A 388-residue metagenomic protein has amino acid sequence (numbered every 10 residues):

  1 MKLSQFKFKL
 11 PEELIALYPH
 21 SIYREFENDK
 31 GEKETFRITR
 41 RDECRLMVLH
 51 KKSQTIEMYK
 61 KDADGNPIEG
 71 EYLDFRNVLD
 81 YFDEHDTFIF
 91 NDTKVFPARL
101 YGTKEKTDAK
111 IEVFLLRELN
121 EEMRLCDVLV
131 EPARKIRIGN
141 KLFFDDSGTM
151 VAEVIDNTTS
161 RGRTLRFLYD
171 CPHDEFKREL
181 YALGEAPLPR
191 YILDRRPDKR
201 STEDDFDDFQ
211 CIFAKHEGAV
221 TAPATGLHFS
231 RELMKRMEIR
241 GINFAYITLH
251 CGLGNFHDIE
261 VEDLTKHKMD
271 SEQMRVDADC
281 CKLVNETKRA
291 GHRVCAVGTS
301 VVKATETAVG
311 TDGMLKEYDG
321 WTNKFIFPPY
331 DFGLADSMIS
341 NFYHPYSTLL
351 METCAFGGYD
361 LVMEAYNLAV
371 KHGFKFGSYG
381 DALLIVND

Functional and structural regions predicted by a protein language model:
M1-D388: A cross-family signal for N-terminal binding/gating loops and helix N-caps that shape access to the active site
